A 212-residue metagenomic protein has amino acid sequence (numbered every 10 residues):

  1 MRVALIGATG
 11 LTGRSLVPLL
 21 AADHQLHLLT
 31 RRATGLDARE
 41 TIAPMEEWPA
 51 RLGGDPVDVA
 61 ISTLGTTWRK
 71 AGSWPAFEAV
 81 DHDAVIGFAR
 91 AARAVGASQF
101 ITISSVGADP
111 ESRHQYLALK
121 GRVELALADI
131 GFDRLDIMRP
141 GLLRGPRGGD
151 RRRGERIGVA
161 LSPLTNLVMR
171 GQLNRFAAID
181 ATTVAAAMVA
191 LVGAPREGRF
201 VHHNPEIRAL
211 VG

Functional and structural regions predicted by a protein language model:
M1-A22: N-terminal Rossmann NAD(P)H-binding glycine-rich loop of SDR-like oxidoreductase domains
I6, L29, T63-L64, F100-V106 (+1 more regions): SDR active-site strand-loop-helix element
A8, H24, P110-G212: Oxidoreductase cofactor-interface core, primarily capturing Rossmann-like NAD(P)-dependent enzymes
T12-L16, F88, V123: Hydrophobic residues within alpha-helices that form the first helical element adjacent to the glycine-rich loop
Q25-R31: Short, hydrophobic beta-strand segments that form beta-sheet elements in well-ordered domains
T34-G35, R39-G87, A91-A94, D109: NAD(P)H-binding glycine-rich loop region in Rossmannoid oxidoreductase-like domains and their noncatalytic homologs
V95-Q99, G131-D133: A short helix->loop->beta-strand "cap" motif at the edges of active sites that frequently abuts
